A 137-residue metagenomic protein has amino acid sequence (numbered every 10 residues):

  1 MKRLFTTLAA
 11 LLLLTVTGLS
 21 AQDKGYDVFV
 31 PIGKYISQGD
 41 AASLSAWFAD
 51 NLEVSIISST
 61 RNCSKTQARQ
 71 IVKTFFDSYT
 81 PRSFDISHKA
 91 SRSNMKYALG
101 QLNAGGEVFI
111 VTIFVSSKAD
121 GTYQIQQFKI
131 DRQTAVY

Functional and structural regions predicted by a protein language model:
R3-K34, A46: Short, low-complexity N-terminal intrinsically disordered segments enriched in polar/charged residues
K24-D27, Y35, A42, D85-Y97 (+1 more regions): Exposed acidic/polar residues on beta-strands and adjacent loops within beta-sheet cores, strongest in beta-propeller
G25, S37, R61-K65: Solvent-exposed, acidic/flexible segments
V28, I32, D40, Q67-V72: Stable alpha-helical elements in mature extracytoplasmic
D40-N51: Short, well-ordered alpha-helical segments enriched in acidic and aromatic residues
V54-R61: A short gly/proline-enriched turn/hairpin at secondary-structure junctions
Q70-V108: Surface-exposed, charged secondary-structure patches
V108-Y137: Short beta-strand edge/turn micro-motifs at domain boundaries
